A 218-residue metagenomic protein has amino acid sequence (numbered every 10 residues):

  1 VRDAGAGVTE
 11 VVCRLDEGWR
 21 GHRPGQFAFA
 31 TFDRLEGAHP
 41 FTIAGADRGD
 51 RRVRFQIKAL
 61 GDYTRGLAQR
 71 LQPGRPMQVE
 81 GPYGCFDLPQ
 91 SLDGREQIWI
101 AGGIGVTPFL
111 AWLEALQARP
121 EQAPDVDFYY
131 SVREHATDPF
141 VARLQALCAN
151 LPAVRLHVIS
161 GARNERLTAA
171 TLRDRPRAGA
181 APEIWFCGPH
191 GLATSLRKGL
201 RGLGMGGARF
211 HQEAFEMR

Functional and structural regions predicted by a protein language model:
V1-E80, D87, Q97, P124 (+3 more regions): Ferredoxin-reductase
G25, G105, P189: Short, conserved phosphate/pyrophosphate- and ester-handling motifs at nucleotide-, phospho-/glycolipid
D62-T64, Q69, Q122-R218: Reductase modules of NAD(P)H-dependent flavoproteins
F86-L92, R166-A169: Acidic anion/phosphate-binding donor-loop and adjacent secondary structure in glycosyltransferase catalytic cores
S91-R95, G179-A180: Short helix-loop-beta connector
E96-I100, E183-W185: Conserved beta-strand elements of the Class I
V106-P120: Histidine-anchored nucleotide/phosphate-binding helix
